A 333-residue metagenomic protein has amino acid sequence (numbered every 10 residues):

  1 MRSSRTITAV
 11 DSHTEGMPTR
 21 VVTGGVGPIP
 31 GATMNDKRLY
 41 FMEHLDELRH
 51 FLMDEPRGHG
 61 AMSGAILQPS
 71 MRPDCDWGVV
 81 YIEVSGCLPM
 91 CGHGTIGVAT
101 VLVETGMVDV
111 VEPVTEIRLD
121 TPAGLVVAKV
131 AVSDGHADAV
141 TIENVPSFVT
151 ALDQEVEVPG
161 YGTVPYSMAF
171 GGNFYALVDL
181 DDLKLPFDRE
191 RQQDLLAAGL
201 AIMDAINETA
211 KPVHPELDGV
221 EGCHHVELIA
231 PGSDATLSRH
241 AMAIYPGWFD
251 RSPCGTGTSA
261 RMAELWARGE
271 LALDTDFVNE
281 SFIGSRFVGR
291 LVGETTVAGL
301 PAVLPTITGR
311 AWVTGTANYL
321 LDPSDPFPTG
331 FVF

Functional and structural regions predicted by a protein language model:
M1-A169, A176-F333: A glycine-rich beta-to-alpha transition motif near the start of alpha/beta enzyme domains, typified by
